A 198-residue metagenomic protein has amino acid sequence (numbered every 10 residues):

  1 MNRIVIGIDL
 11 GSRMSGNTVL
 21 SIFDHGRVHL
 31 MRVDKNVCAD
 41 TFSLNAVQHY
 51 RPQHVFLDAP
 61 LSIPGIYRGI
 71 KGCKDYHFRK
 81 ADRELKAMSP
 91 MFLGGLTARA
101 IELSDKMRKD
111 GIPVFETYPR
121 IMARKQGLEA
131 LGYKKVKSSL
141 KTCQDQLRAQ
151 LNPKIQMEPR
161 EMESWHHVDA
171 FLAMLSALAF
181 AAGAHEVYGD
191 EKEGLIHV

Functional and structural regions predicted by a protein language model:
M1-V198: Phosphate- and other anionic-substrate recognition elements at nucleic-acid/protein interfaces
